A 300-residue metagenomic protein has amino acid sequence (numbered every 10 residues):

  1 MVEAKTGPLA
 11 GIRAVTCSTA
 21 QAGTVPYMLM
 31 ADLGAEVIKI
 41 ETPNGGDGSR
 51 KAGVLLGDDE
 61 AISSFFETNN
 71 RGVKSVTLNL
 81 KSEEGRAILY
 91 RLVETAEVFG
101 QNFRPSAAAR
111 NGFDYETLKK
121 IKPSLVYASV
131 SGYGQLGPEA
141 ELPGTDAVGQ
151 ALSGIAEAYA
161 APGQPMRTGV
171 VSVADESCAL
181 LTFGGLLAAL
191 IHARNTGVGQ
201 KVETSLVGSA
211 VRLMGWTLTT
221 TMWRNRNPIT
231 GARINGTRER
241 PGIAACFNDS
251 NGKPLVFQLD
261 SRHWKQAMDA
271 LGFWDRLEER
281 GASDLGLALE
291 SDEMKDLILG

Functional and structural regions predicted by a protein language model:
M1-V198, M222, I229-T230, L285: N-terminal helix-loop segment corresponding to the beta1-alpha1 unit of nucleotide/adenylate-binding folds
N44, G132-G134, L206-V211, N251-K253 (+1 more regions): Glycine-rich beta-alpha junction loops
I62, E141, A179, F183 (+4 more regions): A structural signal for well-ordered alpha-helical scaffolds and beta->alpha junctions
F66, I229-E239, A245-C246: Short Gly/Pro-enriched turn/cap motifs at secondary-structure boundaries
G199-V207: Beta-strand segments within the central parallel beta-sheet cores of soluble alpha/beta enzyme folds
L213-N235: Active-site-adjacent elements of ketosynthase-type condensing enzymes
I243-G300: Aromatic-enriched alpha-helical interface/lid elements that frame and gate functional surfaces
